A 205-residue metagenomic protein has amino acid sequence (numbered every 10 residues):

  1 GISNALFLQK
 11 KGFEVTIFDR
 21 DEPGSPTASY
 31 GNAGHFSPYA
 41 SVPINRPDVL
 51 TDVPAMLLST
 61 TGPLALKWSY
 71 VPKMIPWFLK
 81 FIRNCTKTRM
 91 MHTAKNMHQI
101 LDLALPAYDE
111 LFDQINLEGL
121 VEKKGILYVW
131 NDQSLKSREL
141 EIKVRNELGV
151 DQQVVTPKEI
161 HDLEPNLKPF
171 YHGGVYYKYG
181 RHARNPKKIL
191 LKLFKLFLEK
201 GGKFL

Functional and structural regions predicted by a protein language model:
G1-I17: N-terminal Rossmann-like FAD-binding beta1-loop-alpha1 element of flavoenzymes
E14, D151, K203: Residue-level detector of anion-binding/catalytic polar loops
P23: Conserved Rossmann-like nucleotide-cofactor binding loop
S29: Active-site neighborhood of HAD-like aspartate-dependent phosphohydrolases
G34-P157: Dinucleotide-binding Rossmann-like beta1-alpha1 core, especially the glycine-rich loop that anchors the ADP
K136-L148, L167-L205: Helical element adjacent to the flavin cofactor pocket in flavoenzyme catalytic cores
